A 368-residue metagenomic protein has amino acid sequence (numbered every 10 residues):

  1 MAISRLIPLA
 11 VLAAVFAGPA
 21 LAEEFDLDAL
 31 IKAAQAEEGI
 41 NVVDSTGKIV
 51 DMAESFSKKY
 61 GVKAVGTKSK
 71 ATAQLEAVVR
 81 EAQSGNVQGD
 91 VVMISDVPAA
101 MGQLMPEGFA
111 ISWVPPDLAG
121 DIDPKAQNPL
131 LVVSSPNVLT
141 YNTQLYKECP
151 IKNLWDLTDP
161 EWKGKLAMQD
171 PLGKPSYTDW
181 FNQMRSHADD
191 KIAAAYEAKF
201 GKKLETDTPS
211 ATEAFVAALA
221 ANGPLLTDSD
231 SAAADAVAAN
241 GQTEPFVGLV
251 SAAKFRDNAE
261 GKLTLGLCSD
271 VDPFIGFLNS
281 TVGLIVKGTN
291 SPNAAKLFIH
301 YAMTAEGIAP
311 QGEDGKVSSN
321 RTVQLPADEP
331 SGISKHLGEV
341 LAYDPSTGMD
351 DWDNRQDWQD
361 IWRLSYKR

Functional and structural regions predicted by a protein language model:
M1-P8: Bacterial N-terminal signal peptides that target proteins for export
A17-A22: Sec/Tat signal peptide C-region and signal peptidase I cleavage site
F25, E339-R368: Conserved C-terminal helix/tail region of periplasmic/extracytoplasmic solute-binding proteins
D26-Q35, S45-K63: Short, polar/charged alpha-helical segment
V43-E54, T67-V79, V87-A238: Extracytoplasmic ligand-binding site segments that recognize negatively charged/polar headgroups
P98-Q103, A238, T243-G266: A ligand-binding cleft/hinge motif common to bilobed small-molecule-binding domains
D121-I122, S134-N137, E213-L219, G261-K287: Periplasmic-binding protein-like
T281-T347: Mature extracytoplasmic/periplasmic domains
